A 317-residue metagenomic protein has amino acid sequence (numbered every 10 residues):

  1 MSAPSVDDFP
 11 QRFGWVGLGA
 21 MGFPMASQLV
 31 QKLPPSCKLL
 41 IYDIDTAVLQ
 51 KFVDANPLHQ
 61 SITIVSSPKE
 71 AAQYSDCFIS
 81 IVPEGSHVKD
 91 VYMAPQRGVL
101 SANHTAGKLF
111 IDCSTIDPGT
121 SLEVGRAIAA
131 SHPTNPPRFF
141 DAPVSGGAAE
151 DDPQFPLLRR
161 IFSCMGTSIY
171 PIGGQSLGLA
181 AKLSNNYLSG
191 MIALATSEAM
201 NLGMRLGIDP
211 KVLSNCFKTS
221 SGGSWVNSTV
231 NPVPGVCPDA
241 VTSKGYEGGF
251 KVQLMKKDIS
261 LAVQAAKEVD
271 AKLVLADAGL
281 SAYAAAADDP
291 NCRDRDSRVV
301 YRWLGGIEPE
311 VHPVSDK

Functional and structural regions predicted by a protein language model:
M1-I81, L100-A102, K108-L109, A148-D152 (+1 more regions): NAD(P)+-binding Rossmann beta1-loop-alpha1 motif at the extreme N-terminus of oxidoreductases
A3-R12, A287-K317: NAD(P)-dependent dehydrogenase/reductase Rossmann-like domain
F13-V16, M93, T115-G190: Rossmann-fold dinucleotide-binding core
M25-L29, V124, I161, L202: Hydrophobic residues within alpha-helices that form the first helical element adjacent to the glycine-rich loop
L39, I64, R138-F140, I169 (+2 more regions): Hydrophobic beta-strand scaffold residues
P68-A142: Rossmann-fold NAD(P) dinucleotide-binding segment
L177-L304: Helical "substrate-binding/catalytic lid" subdomain of Rossmann-like NAD(P)-dependent dehydrogenases/reductases
